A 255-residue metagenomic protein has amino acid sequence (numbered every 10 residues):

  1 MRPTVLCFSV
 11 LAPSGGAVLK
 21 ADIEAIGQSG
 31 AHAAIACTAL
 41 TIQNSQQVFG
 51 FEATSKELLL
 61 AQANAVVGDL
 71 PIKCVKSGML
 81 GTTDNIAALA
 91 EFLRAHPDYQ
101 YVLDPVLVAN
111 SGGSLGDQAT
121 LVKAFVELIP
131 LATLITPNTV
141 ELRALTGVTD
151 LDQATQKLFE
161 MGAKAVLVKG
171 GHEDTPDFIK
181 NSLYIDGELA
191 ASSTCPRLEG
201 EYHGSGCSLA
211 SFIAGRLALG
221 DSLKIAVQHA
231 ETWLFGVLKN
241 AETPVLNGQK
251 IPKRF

Functional and structural regions predicted by a protein language model:
R2-C7, L19, I23-N110, F255: Conserved N-terminal subdomain of the carbohydrate kinase-like
F8-S14, L189-H203: Short pre-catalytic strand/loop immediately N-terminal to key active-site residues, enriched for Gly-Thr
G15-A21, C207-A210: Short glycine/serine/threonine-rich phosphate/pyrophosphate-binding segments that cradle anionic phosphate groups
G30-A34, L189-A191, R216-A230: Phosphate-handling active-site elements
E52-A61, G112-I129: Conserved phosphate-binding/catalytic loop of the ribokinase/pfkB sugar-kinase fold
A53, K224-F255: Charged C-terminal helix
Q118-A190: Conserved phosphate/ATP/ADP-binding segment of small-molecule kinases
A144, G200-L223: Short, small-residue alpha-helix embedded
